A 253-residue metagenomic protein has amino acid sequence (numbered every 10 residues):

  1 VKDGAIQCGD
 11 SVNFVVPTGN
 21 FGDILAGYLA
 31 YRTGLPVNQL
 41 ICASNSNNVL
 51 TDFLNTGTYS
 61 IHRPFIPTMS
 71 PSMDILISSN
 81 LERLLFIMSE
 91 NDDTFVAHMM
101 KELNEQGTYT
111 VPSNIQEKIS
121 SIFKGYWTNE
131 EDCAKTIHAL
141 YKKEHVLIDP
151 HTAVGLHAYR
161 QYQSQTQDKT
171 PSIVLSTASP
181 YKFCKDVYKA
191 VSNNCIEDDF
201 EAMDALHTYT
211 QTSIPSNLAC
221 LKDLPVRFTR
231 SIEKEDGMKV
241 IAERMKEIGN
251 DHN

Functional and structural regions predicted by a protein language model:
V1-N253: PLP-dependent amino-acid enzyme catalytic core
